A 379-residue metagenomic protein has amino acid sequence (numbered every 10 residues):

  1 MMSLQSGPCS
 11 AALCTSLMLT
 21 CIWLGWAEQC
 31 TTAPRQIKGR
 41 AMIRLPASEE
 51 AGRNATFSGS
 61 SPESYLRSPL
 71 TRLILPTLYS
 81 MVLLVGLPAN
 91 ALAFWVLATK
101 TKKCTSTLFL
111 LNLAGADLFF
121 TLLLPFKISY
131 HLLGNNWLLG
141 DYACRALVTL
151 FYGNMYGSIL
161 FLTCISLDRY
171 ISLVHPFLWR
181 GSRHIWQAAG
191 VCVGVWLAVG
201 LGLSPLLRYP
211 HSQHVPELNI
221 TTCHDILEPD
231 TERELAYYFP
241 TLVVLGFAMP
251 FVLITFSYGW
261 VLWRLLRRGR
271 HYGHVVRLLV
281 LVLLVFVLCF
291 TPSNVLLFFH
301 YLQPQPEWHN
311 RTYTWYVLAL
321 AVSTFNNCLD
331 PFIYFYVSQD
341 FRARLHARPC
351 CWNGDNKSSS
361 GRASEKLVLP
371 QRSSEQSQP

Functional and structural regions predicted by a protein language model:
M1-L66, V215-I220, Q339-P379: Intrinsically disordered regulatory tails of 7TM GPCRs
G25, Y79, L83, V96 (+9 more regions): Helix-to-loop junction signature of class
A55-L66, G134-Y152, Y156, H175 (+5 more regions): Loop architecture of class A 7-transmembrane GPCRs
S68-S80, T101-I165, S172-S182: Extracellular TM2-ECL1-early TM3 structural module of rhodopsin-like
L70-K100, V252-Y258: First transmembrane helix
T77, M81-L84, N112-G115, P125 (+10 more regions): Hydrophobic residues within alpha-helical transmembrane segments of multi-pass solute transporters/permease subunits
N90, D117, D168, F290 (+1 more regions): Conserved G/P- and acidic residue-centered "switch" motifs that form tight phosphate/ATP-binding loops in soluble
T221-L235, F239-F247, G259-V295: Intracellular effector-coupling site of seven-transmembrane GPCRs, centered on the ICL3-to-TM6 transition
